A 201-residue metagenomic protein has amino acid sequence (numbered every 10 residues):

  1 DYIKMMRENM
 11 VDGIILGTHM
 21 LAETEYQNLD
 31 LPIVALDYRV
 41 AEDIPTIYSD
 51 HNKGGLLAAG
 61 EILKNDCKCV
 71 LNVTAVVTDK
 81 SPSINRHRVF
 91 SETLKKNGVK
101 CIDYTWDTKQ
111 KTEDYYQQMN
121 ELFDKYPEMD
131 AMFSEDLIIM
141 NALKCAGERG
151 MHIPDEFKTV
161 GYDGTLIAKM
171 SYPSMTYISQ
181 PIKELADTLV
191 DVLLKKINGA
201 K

Functional and structural regions predicted by a protein language model:
D1-E8, G55-L56, I102-Y126: Structural motif
D1-G13, R88-L94: Amphipathic helical "hinge" segments at domain boundaries
G17-L57, D163-M175: Flexible loop/hinge segments that line or gate small-molecule binding clefts
I47-N72, T112-N120, Q180-N198: Hydrophobic alpha-helical segments within soluble ligand-binding/sensing domains
A58-V99, K201: An alpha-beta-alpha
C69, C101-D103, I153-K158: Short acidic capping loops at alpha-helix termini that bridge into adjacent secondary structure
N120, K125-F133, L137-K201: Flexible loop/turn connectors
